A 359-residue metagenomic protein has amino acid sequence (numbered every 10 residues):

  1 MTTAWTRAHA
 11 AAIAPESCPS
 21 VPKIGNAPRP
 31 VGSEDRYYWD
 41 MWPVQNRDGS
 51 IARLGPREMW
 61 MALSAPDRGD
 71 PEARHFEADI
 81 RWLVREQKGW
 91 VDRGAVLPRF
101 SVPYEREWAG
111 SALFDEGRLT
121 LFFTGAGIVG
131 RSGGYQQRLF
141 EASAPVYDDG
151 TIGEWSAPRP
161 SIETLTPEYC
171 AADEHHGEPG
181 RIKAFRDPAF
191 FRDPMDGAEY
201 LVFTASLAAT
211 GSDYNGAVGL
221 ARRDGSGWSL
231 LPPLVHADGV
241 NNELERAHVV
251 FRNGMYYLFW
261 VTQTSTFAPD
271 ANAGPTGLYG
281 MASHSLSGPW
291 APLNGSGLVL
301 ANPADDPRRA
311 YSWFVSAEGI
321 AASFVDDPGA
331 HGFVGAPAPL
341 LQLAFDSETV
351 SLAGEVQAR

Functional and structural regions predicted by a protein language model:
M1-R359: Carbohydrate-active catalytic/glycan-binding domains of CAZyme proteins, especially the secreted or lumenal ectodomains
